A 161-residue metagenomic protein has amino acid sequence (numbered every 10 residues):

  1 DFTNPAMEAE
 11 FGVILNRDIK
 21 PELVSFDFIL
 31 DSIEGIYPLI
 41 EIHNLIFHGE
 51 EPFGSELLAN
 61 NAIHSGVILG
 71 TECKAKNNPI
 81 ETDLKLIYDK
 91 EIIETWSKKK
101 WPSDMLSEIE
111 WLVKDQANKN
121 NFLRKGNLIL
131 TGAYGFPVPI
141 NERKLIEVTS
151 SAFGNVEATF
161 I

Functional and structural regions predicted by a protein language model:
D1-D104, E110, N141, L145 (+1 more regions): Catalytic-core "active-site belt" of small-molecule-metabolizing enzymes, emphasizing His/Asp/Glu-rich regions
E108-I140: A conserved acidic, glycine/proline-rich C-terminal tail/linker
